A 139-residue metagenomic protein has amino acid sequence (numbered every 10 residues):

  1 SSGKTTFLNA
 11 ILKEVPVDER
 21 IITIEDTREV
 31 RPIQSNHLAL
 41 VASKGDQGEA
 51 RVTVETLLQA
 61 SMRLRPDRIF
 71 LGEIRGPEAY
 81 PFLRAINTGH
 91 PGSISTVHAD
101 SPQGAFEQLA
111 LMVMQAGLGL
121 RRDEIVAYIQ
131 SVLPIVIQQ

Functional and structural regions predicted by a protein language model:
S1: Active-site loop and adjoining helix of the penicillin-binding protein/serine DD-peptidase-beta-lactamase fold
K4: Conserved lysine of the Walker
N9-Q59, A105-L109: P-loop NTPase switch/communication element
E25, P32, S61-V132: Conserved P-loop NTPase nucleotide-binding/switch module
V136-Q138: Short, well-ordered beta-strand core segments
